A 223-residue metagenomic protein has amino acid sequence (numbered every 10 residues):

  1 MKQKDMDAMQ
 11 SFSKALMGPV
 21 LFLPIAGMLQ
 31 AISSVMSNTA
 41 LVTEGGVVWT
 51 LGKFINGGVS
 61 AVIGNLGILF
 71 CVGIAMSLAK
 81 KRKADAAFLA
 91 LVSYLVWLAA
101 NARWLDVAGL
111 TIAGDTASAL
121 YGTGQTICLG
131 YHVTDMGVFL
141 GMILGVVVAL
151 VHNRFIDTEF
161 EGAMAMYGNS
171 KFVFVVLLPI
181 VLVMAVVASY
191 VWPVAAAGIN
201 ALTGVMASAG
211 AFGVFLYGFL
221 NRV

Functional and structural regions predicted by a protein language model:
M1-Q3: Transmembrane alpha-helical segments of polytopic membrane transport and secretion proteins
D5-G168: Early transmembrane hairpin of solute transport permeases
S11, L23, G27, L69 (+7 more regions): Generic recognition of stable, solvent-exposed alpha-helical segments in well-folded globular domains
V96, K171-I180: Small-residue-rich segments of transmembrane alpha-helices in multi-pass membrane proteins, especially helix faces
T111-A117, V186-A188, A201-L202: Short alpha-helical linear motifs
G145-L150, F172, N200-A207: Alpha-helical transmembrane segments and their membrane-interface exit regions
H152, P179-V191: Hydrophobic alpha-helical membrane-associated segments
A185, W192-V223: Aromatic-rich transmembrane-lumenal/periplasmic boundary elements in polytopic membrane proteins
